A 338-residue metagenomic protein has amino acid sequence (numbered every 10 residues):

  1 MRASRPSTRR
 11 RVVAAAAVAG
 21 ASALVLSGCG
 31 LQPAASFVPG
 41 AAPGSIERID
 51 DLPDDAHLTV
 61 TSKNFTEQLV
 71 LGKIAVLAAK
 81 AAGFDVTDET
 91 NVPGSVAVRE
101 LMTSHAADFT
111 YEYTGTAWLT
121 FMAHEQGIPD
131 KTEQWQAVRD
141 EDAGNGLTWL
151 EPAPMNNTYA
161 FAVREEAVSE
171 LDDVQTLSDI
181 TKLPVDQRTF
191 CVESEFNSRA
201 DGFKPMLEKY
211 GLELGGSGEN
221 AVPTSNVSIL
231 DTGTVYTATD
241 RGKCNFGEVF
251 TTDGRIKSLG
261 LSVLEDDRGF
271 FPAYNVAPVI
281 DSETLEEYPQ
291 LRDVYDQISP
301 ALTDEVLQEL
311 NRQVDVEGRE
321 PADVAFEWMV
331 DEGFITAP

Functional and structural regions predicted by a protein language model:
V25-G28: C-terminal motif of bacterial Sec signal peptides marking the signal peptidase cleavage site
G30-P33: Bacterial signal peptide processing site
F37, D54-E67, D85-T90, D186-C191: Short, well-ordered beta-strand elements
G94, H105-W118, Q134, R164-E165 (+5 more regions): Beta->alpha turn/N-cap motifs
F121-T132, Q136-L150, E213, K243-F246 (+1 more regions): Ligand-binding "clamshell"
K131-F190, S282, P300-D304: A conserved helix-loop-strand patch within extracytoplasmic ligand-binding domains of the periplasmic binding
L147, A153-F161, I229, D253-I298: Periplasmic-binding protein-like
V185-D266: Ligand-binding pocket segment of bilobal, Venus flytrap-like solute-binding proteins
